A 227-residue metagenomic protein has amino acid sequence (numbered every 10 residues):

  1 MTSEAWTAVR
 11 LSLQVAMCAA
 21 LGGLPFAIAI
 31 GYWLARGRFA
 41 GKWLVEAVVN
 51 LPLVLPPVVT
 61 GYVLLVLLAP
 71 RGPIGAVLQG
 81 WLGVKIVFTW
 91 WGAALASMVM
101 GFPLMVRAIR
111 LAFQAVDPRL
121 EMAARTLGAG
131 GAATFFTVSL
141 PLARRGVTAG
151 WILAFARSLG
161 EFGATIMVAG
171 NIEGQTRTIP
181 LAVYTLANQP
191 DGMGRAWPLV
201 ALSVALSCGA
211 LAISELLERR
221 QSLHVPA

Functional and structural regions predicted by a protein language model:
M1-A19, W33-K42, Q79-G83, T185-G194: Periplasmic/extracellular loop-to-transmembrane helix junction in inner-membrane transport proteins
M1-T7, V168-C208: Interhelical loop and adjacent transmembrane-helix boundary motif in polytopic membrane transport permeases
S3-W6, G61-M98, A169-E173: Membrane-interfacial helix termini and adjacent extracytoplasmic/periplasmic loops of multi-pass transporters
A19-V49, Y62, V77, A112-Q114 (+5 more regions): Transmembrane-helix boundary motif in ABC transporter permease subunits
A20-I28, Y32, V58, Y62 (+5 more regions): Hydrophobic positions within alpha-helical transmembrane segments of bacterial inner-membrane proteins
L21, V106-I109, F113, D117 (+1 more regions): Transmembrane alpha-helices
G41, P103, R107-E121, R125-A129 (+2 more regions): C-terminal transmembrane helix and the adjacent membrane-cytosol boundary/short C-terminal tail of inner/organellar
A69-P70, V147-T185: Non-cytoplasmic
